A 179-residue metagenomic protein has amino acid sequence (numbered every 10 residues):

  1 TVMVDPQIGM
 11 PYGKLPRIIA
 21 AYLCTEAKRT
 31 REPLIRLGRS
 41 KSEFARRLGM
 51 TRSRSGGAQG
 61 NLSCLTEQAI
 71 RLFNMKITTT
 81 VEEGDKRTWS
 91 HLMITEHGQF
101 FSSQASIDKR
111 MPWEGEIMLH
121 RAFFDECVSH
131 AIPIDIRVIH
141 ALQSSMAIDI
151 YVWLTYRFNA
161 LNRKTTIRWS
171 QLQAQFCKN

Functional and structural regions predicted by a protein language model:
T1-N179: Charged, alpha-helix-forming regions
